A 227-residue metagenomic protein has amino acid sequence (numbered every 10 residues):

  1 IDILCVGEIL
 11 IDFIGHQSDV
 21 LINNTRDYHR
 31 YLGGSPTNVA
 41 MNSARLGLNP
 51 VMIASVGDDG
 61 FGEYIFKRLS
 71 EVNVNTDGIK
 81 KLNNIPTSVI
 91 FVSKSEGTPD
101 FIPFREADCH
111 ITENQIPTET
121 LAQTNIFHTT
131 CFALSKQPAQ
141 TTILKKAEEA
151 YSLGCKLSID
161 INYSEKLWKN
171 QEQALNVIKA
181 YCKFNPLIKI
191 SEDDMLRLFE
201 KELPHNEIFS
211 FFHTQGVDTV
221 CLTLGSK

Functional and structural regions predicted by a protein language model:
I1-N75: Glycine-rich phosphate/adenosyl-contacting loop at the front of the ribokinase-like
D2, Q123-I126, T219: Structural motif
A44, S70, E148-S152, C182: Anion (oxyanion) recognition and catalysis
N49-C131: Conserved N-terminal subdomain of the carbohydrate kinase-like
E106, F132, N162-K166, D193 (+1 more regions): Active-site beta-loop-alpha junctions enriched in small/polar residues
L153, L167-K227: Conserved phosphate/ATP/ADP-binding segment of small-molecule kinases
G154-I161: Short beta-strand/loop segments at the ligand-binding rim of alpha/beta enzyme cores
